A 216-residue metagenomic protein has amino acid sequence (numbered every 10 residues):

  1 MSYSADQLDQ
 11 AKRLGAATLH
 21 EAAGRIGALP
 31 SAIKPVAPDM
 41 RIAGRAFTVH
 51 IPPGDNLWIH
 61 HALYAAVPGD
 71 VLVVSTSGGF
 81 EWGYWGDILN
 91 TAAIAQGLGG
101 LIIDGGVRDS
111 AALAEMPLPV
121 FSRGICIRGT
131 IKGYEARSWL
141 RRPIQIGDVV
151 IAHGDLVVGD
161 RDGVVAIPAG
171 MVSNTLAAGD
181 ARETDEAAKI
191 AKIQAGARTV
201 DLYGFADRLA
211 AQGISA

Functional and structural regions predicted by a protein language model:
M1-H153, I167-V200, G204-A216: Feature captures the catalytic cores and cofactor-binding loops of soluble hydro-lyases/lyases that act on carboxylate
A152-G163: Conserved beta-strand-loop-short alpha-helix elements that form and flank the Mn2+/Mg2+-coordinating active site
